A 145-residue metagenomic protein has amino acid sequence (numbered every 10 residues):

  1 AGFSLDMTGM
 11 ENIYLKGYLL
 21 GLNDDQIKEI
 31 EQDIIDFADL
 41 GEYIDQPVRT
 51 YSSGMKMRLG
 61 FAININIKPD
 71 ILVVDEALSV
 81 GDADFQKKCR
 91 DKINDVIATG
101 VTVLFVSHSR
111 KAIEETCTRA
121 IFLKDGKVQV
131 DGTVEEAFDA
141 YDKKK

Functional and structural regions predicted by a protein language model:
Y14, Q26-Y43, G60: Conserved ABC ATPase "signature" region
I65-V74: A short, proline-enriched helix->beta-strand linker immediately N-terminal to the Walker B motif in ABC-type P-loop
Q86-T99: Helical segment within the ABC ATPase nucleotide-binding domain
S107-H108: H-loop/switch region of ABC-family ATPase nucleotide-binding domains
I113-E115: A short, surface-exposed alpha-helical micro-motif characterized by mixed small hydrophobic and charged/polar residues
D125-G126, Y141: Conserved ABC ATPase "signature" C-loop
D131-G132: ABC ATPase "signature
